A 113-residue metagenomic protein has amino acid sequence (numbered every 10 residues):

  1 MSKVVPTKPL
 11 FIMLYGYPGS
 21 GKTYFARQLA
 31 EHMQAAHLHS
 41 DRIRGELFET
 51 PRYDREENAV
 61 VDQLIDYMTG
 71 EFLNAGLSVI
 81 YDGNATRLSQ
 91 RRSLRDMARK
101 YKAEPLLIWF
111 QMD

Functional and structural regions predicted by a protein language model:
S2-K8, F72-L73: Phosphate-binding P-loop
F11: Walker A (P-loop) ATP-phosphate-binding motif of ABC ATPase nucleotide-binding domains
L14: Hydrophobic anchor at the beta1->P-loop junction of P-loop NTPases
Y17: P-loop (Walker A) phosphate-binding loop of NTP-binding proteins
S20, Y24-L77: Conserved substrate/cofactor phosphate-moiety recognition/catalytic segment in nucleotide-dependent phosphotransferases
A75-V79, E104-L106: Loop/turn-to-beta-strand initiation segments
D82-L94: Acidic, metal-coordinating catalytic cores used for nucleic-acid/nucleotide bond scission and strand-transfer chemistry
R99-D113: Conserved phosphate-donor/acceptor-positioning beta-strand/loop module used by diverse small-molecule
